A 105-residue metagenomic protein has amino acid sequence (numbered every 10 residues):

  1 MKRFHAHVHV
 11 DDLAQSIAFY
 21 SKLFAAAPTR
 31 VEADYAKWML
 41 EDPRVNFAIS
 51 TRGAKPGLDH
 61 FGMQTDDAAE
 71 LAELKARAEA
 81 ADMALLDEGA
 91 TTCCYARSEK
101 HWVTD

Functional and structural regions predicted by a protein language model:
M1-H5, P56-H60, S98: Short, solvent-exposed beta-strand edge segments and adjacent coil->beta transition regions
M1-K2, H7-V45: Core segments of cupin and vicinal oxygen chelate
H7-H9, G62-D66: Short hydrophobic/aromatic beta-strand micro-patches that form the beta-sheet surface supporting nucleotide- or nucleic
Q15-I17, A69-E73: Short, conserved charged micro-motifs
S21-L23, L74-E79: Short amphipathic alpha-helices in soluble, non-transmembrane regions that often serve as interface/regulatory elements
A26-D59, T65, V103-D105: Conserved short beta-strand elements that form part of the metal-binding/catalytic scaffold of enzyme active sites
E79-D105: Vicinal oxygen chelate
